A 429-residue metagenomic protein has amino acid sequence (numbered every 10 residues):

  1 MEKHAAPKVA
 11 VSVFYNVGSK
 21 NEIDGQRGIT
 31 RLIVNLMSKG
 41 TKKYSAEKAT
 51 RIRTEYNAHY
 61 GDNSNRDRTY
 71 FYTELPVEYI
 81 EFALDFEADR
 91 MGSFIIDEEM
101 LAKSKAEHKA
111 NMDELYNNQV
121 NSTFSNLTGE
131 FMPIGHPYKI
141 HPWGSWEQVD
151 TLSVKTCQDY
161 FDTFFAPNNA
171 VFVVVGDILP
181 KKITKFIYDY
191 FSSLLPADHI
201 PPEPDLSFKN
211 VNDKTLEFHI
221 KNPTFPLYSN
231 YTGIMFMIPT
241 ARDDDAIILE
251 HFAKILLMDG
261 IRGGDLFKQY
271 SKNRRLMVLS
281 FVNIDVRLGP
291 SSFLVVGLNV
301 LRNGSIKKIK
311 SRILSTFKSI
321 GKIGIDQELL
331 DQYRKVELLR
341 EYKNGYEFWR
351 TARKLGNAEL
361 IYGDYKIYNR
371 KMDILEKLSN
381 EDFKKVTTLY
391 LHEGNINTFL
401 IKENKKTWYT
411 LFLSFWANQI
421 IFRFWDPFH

Functional and structural regions predicted by a protein language model:
M1-N21, K43-Y79, L115-N169, S193-D243 (+5 more regions): Non-catalytic beta-strand/loop surface segments
R27-T41: Active-site SXXK
S45, P180-T184, I306, W408-T410: Extracytoplasmic/secreted cell-surface and envelope-processing proteins
T50-R51, E55, I95-D113, L179 (+5 more regions): Acidic/histidine-enriched alpha-helical segments
F71, A83-E87, A102: Divalent-metal coordination cores built from histidine and acidic residues
D85-R90, F186-Y190, I309-S315: Short amphipathic alpha-helices in soluble, non-transmembrane regions that often serve as interface/regulatory elements
V171-G176, M237, V282, G297-N299 (+3 more regions): C-terminal regions of mature proteins
